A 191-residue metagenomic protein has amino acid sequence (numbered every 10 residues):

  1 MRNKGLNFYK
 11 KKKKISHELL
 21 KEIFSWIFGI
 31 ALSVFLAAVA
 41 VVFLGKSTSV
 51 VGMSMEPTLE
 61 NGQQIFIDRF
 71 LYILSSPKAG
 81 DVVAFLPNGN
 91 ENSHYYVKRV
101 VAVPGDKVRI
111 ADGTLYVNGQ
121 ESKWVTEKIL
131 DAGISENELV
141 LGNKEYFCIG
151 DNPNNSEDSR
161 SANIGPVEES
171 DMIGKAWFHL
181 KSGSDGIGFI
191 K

Functional and structural regions predicted by a protein language model:
M1-S93, V167-K191: Protein maturation boundaries and topogenic segments
S49, Y96, R109, V140 (+1 more regions): Short aromatic/basic micro-patch
S54-T58, L71-S76, R99, G105 (+3 more regions): Short, surface-exposed secondary-structure edge patches
Q63, K78-V82, D106, E145 (+1 more regions): Structural motif
Y95-Q120: Mid-length scaffold segments of soluble, non-membrane domains
V117-G133: PP2C/PPM family metal-dependent serine/threonine protein phosphatase catalytic domain, recognizing the conserved
S135, L139-K191: Beta-strand-rich cores of mature extracytoplasmic or soluble domains
